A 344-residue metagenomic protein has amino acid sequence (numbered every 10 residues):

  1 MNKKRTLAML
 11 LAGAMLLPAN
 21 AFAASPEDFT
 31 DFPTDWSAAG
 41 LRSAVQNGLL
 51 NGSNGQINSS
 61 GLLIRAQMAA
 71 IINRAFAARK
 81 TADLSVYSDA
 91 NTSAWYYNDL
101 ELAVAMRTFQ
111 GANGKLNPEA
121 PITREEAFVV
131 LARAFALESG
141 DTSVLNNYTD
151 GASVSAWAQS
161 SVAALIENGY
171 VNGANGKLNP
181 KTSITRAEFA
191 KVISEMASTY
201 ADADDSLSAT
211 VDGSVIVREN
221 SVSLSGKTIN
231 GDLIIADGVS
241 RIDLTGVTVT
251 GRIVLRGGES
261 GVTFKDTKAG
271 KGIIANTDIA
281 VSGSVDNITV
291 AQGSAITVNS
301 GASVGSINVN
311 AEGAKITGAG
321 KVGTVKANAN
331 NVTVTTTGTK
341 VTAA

Functional and structural regions predicted by a protein language model:
N2-A38, Q46-N98, A105-E126, A132-Q159 (+7 more regions): Feature responds to low-complexity, polar/acidic, surface-exposed segments characteristic of secreted/exported proteins
E101-V104, A112-L116, A120, E125 (+3 more regions): A generic tandem-repeat structural signature
S198-A344: Extended beta-solenoid/beta-helix repeat architectures
